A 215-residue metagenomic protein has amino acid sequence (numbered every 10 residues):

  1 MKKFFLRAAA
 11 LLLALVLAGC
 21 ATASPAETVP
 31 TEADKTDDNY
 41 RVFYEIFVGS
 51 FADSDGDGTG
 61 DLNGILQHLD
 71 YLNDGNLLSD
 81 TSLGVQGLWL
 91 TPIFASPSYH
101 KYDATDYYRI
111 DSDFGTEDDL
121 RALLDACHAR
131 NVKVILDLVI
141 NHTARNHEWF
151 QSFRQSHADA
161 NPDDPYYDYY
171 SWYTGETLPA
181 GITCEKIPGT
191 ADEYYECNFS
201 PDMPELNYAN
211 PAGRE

Functional and structural regions predicted by a protein language model:
M1-A9: Bacterial N-terminal signal peptides that target proteins for export
L13-A21: Hydrophobic core
C20-S24, V29-R214: Acidic/aromatic-lined carbohydrate-recognition and catalytic surfaces of CAZymes acting on diverse glycans
